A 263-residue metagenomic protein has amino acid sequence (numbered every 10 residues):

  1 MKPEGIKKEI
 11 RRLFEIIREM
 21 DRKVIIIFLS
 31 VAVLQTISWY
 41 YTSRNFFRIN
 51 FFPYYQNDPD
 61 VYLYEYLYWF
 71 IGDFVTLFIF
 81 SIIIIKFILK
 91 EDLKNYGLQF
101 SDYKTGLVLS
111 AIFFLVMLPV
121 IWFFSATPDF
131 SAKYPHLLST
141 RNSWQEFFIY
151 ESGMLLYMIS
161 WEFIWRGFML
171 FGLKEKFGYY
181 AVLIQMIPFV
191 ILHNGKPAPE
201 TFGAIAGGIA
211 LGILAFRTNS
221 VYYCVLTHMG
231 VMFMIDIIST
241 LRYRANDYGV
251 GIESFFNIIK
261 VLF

Functional and structural regions predicted by a protein language model:
M1-N95, D236-F263: N-terminal, membrane-interfacial amphipathic/helix-forming hydrophobic leader that caps and precedes the first
I16-D21, Y55, P59, L98-F100 (+2 more regions): Helix-boundary and loop/linker segments of multi-pass membrane transporters
V24-L29, I71, G106-A111, F147-E151 (+3 more regions): Hydrophobic alpha-helical transmembrane segments
A32-Y40, Y55-Q56, F114-F123, M186-N194 (+1 more regions): Aromatic-anchored segments of alpha-helical transmembrane domains
Y41, L183, E200-I258: Functionally important transmembrane alpha-helices
F74-I84, F114-F130, P135-N194: Function-critical hydrophobic alpha-helical transmembrane segments in multi-pass membrane proteins
K90, E175-K176, R217-T218: Helix-loop interface residues and adjacent transmembrane-helix termini in multi-pass membrane transporters, primarily
G97-V116: Interfacial segments of alpha-helical transmembrane regions
